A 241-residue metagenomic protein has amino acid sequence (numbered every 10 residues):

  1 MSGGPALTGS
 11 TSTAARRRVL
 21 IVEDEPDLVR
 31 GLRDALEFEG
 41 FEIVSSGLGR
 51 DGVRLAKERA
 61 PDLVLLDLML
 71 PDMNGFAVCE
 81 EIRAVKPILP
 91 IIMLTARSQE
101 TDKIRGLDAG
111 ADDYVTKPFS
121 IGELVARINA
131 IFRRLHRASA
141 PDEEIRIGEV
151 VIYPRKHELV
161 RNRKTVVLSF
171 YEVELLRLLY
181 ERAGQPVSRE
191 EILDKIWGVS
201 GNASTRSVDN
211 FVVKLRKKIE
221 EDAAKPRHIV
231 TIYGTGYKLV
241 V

Functional and structural regions predicted by a protein language model:
M1-R137: N-terminal/domain-start alpha-helical segments
A15-R18, A130-P186, E190: Short, Lys/Arg-enriched segments at the junction into DNA-binding effector domains of transcriptional regulators
R30, E80, D108, N129-F132 (+5 more regions): A cross-family signal for key residues in well-ordered alpha-helices that form functional helical elements
R83, N129-F132, Y180, R216-E220: Protein kinase-like catalytic domain
G122, Q185-I196: Short coil-to-helix segment of the ABC ATPase nucleotide-binding domain corresponding to the Q-loop/switch region
D142-E144, V167, N210-V212, R216-V241: DNA-binding patch around the recognition helix
L175-L176, I192, L215, I219: DNA major-groove recognition helices of helix-turn-helix
V199-R206: Short, positively charged loop/turn segments that connect secondary-structure elements
